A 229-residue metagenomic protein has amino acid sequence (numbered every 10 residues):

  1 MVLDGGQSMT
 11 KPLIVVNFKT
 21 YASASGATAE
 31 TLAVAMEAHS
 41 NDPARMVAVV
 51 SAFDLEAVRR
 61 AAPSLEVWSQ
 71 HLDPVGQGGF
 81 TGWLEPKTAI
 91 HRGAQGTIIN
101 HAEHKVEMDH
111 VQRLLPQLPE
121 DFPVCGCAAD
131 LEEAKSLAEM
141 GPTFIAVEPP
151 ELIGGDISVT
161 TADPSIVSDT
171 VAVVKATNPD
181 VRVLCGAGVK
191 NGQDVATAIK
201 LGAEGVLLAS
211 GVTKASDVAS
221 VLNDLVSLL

Functional and structural regions predicted by a protein language model:
L3-L84, E132-P142: Conserved N-terminal beta1-alpha1 strand-loop-helix module at the mouth
V15, V47-V49, W68, I98 (+3 more regions): Conserved beta-strand positions in the central sheet of alpha/beta enzyme cores
K19, S51, A89, E148 (+2 more regions): Conserved, mostly hydrophobic/aromatic
S25-T31, A52-R60, G78-K87, H101-Q117 (+4 more regions): Active-site-adjacent beta->alpha loops and helix N-cap segments on the catalytic face of soluble alpha/beta enzymes
A61-V67, I90-T97, M140-A146, K200-V206: Glycine-enriched alpha-helix->loop->beta-strand junction motifs that scaffold or abut catalytic
Q70-P74, G78-F80, C127-E132, R182-Q193: Glycine-rich beta-to-alpha transition loops that act as phosphate-gripper elements at the mouths of alpha/beta enzyme
G96-E107, I145-I157, L201-V221: Glycine-rich phosphate-binding active-site loops on the catalytic face of alpha/beta enzymes
L131-G141, V189-E204: Catalytic cores of alpha/beta
